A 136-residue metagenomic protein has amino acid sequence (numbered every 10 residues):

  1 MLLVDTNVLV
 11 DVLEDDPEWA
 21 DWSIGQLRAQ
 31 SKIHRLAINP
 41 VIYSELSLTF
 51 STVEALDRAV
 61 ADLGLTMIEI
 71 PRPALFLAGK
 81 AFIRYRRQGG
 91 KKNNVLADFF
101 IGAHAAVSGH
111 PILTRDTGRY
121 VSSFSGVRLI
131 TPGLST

Functional and structural regions predicted by a protein language model:
M1, R28, G102-T136: Acidic, PIN/NYN-like endoribonuclease modules and their adjacent C-terminal/linker elements
M1-I38, L48-A59, I130, S135-T136: Short, well-structured N-terminal submotif of metal-dependent ribonuclease cores
L2, R35-A37, G64-E69, P111: Short loop->beta-strand "edge-of-pocket" segments that line small-molecule binding or catalytic clefts across diverse
N39, Y43, V53-L56, L75 (+2 more regions): A general structural signal for well-ordered alpha-helical segments in protein cores
P40, E69-P71, G133: Residues at the C-termini of beta-strands that transition into short coil/loop
S51-P73: Active-site-proximal, substrate-binding regions of enzyme catalytic domains and RNA-binding/basic surfaces
T66-G118: Active-site neighborhoods of divalent-metal-dependent phosphate/nucleic-acid chemistry enzymes
